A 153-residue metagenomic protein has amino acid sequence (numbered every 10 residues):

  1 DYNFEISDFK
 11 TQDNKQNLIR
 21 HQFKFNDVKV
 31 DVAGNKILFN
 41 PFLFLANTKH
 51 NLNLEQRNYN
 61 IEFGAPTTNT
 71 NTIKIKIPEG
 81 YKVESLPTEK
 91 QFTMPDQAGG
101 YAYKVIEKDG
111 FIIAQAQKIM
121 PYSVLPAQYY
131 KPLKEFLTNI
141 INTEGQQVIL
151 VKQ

Functional and structural regions predicted by a protein language model:
D1-Q153: A sensor for short, sequence-defined functional sites
